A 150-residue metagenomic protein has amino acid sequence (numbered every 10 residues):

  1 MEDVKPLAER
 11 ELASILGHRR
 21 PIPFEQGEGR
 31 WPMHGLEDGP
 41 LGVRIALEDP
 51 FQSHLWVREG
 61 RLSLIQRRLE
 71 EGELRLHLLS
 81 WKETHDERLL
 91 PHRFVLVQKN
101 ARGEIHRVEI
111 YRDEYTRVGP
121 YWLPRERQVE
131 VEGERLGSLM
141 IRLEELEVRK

Functional and structural regions predicted by a protein language model:
M1-Q26: Acidic/charged, solvent-exposed loop-and-adjacent secondary-structure segments enriched in E/D, K/R, S/T, and G/P
A8, P23-E25, H34, R93 (+1 more regions): Intrinsically disordered, low-complexity segments enriched in proline/serine/threonine
R19-S53: Extracytoplasmic beta-rich ectodomain segments of secreted or membrane-anchored proteins
P40-K150: Gly/Pro-enriched, hydrophobic low-complexity segments that function as extracytoplasmic propeptides/linkers
